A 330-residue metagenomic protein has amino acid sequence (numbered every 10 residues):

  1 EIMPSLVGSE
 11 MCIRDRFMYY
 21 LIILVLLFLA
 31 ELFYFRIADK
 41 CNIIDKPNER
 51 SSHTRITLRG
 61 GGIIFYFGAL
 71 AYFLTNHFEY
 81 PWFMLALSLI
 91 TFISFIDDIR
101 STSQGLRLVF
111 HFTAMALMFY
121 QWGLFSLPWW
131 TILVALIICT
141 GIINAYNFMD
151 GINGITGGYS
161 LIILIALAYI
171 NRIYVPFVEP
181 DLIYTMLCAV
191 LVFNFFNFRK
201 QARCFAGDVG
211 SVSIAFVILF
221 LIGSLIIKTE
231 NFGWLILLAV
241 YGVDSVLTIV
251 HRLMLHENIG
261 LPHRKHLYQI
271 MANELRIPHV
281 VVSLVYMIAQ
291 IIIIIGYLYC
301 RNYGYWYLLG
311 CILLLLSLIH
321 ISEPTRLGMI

Functional and structural regions predicted by a protein language model:
E1-D15, I319-I330: Single conserved hydrophobic/aromatic residue that forms the stacking wall/gate of nucleotide- or nucleobase-binding
M11, F83, R107, V282-S283 (+1 more regions): Alpha-helical transmembrane segments and their helix-entry boundary regions
R16-V246: "…together with the soluble PPM/PP2C metallo-phosphatase catalytic core" -> "…together with the soluble PPM/PP2C
F33-L58, I249-V280: Cytosolic, membrane-interface loops and tails of multi-pass inner-membrane proteins
S103-L106, G207, A239, I277-V285 (+1 more regions): Membrane-interface starts of transmembrane alpha-helices
Q104, F110-H111, Y307-S322, R326: Alpha-helical transmembrane segments and their immediate juxtamembrane interface regions
M186, A215, I277-I295: Hydrophobic membrane-spanning alpha-helices of multi-pass integral membrane proteins
I295-G310: Extracellular/periplasmic helix-loop-helix junctions in multi-pass membrane proteins
